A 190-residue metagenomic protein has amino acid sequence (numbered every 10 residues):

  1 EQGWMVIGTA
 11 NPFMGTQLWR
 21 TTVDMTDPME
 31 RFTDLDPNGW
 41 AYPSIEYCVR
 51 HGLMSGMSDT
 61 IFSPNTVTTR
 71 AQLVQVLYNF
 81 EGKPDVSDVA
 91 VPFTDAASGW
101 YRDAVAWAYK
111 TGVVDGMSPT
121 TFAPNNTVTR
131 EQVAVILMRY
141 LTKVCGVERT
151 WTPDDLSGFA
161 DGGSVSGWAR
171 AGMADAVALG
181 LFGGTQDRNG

Functional and structural regions predicted by a protein language model:
Q2-T26: Blade-level signature of beta-propeller repeat domains, shared across WD40, Kelch, NHL, RCC1 and BNR/Asp-box propellers
M25-Y42, R50, S55-D103, K110-E131 (+2 more regions): Feature responds to low-complexity, polar/acidic, surface-exposed segments characteristic of secreted/exported proteins
A171-L181: Short glycine/proline-rich, acidic loop/turn segments that cap or connect secondary-structure elements
